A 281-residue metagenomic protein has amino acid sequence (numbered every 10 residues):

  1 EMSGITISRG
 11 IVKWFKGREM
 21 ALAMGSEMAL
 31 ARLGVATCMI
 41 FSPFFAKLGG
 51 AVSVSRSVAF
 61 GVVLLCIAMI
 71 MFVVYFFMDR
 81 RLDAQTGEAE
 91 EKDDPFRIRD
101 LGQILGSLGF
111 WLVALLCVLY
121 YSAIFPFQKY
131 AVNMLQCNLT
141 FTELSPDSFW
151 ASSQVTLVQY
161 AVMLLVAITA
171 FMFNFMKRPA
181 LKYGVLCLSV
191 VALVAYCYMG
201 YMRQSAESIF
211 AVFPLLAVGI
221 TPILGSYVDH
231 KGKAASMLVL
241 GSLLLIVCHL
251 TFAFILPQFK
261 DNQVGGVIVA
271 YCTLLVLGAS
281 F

Functional and structural regions predicted by a protein language model:
E1-L30: Cytoplasmic helix-loop-helix junction between adjacent transmembrane helices in 12-TM secondary transporters
A21-A46: Glycine-rich segments within core transmembrane alpha-helices of 12-TM secondary carriers
F41-G50, L135-Q136, Y227-D229: Interfacial helix-cap and linker-helix signal at transmembrane-aqueous boundaries of multi-pass secondary transporters
S55-Y75: Symmetry-related core transmembrane helices of the 12-TM Major Facilitator Superfamily/SLC fold
F76-D100: Flexible cytoplasmic inter-helical loops of multi-pass small-molecule transporters
S107-A170, A192-T221: Extracytoplasmic gate region of multi-pass secondary transporters
A167-P179, I220-K233: Helix-to-loop junctions at the C-terminal end of transmembrane segments in multipass secondary transporters
K182-G200, S205, A211-P214, A234-F281: C-terminal transmembrane helical hairpin of 12-TM major facilitator-type secondary transporters
